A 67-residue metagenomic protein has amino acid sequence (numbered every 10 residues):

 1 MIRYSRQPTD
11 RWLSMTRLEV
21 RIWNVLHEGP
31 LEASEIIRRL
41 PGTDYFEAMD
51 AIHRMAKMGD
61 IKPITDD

Functional and structural regions predicted by a protein language model:
M1-I22, E47-D50, R54: Short alpha-helical segments that sit at the start of domains
V25-E35: Short capping segments at the starts of secondary-structure elements
G29, T43, M55: The DNA-recognition helices of helix-turn-helix-type DNA-binding domains
S34-F46: Short helix-coil junctions and helix-kink-helix linkers
A56-D67: A short, conserved structural fragment
